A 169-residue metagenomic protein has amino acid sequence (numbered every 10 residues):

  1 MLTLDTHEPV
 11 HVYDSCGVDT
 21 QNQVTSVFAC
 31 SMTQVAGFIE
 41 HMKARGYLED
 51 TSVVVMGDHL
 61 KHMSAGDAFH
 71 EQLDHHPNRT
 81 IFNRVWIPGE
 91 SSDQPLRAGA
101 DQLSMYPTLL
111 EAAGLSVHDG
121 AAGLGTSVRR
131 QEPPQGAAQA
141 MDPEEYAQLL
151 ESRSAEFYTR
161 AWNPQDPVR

Functional and structural regions predicted by a protein language model:
M1-C30, H41, H62-H70: Active-site His/acidic residue clusters
M1-L4, V35-F38, M42, S52-L60 (+3 more regions): Beta-strand elements within well-structured catalytic alpha/beta cores of enzymes that handle phosphate/sulfate esters
L2-P9, V54-A65, V128-A137: Acidic helix/loop microenvironments that form the catalytic cleft of cell-wall polysaccharide enzymes
H11, S15-C16, C30-H41, R45-L48 (+1 more regions): Active-site neighborhood of glycoside hydrolase catalytic domains
D19-S31, H75, Q94-D101: Extracytoplasmic/periplasmic, Sec-exported soluble proteins
Y47-V53, R153-A155: Loop/turn elements at helix/coil->beta-strand transitions in domains of secreted/extracellular proteins
E49, M56-E90: Histidine-centered active-site microenvironments of extracellular/periplasmic hydrolases and transferases
G89-R169: Membrane-interface soluble catalytic domains
